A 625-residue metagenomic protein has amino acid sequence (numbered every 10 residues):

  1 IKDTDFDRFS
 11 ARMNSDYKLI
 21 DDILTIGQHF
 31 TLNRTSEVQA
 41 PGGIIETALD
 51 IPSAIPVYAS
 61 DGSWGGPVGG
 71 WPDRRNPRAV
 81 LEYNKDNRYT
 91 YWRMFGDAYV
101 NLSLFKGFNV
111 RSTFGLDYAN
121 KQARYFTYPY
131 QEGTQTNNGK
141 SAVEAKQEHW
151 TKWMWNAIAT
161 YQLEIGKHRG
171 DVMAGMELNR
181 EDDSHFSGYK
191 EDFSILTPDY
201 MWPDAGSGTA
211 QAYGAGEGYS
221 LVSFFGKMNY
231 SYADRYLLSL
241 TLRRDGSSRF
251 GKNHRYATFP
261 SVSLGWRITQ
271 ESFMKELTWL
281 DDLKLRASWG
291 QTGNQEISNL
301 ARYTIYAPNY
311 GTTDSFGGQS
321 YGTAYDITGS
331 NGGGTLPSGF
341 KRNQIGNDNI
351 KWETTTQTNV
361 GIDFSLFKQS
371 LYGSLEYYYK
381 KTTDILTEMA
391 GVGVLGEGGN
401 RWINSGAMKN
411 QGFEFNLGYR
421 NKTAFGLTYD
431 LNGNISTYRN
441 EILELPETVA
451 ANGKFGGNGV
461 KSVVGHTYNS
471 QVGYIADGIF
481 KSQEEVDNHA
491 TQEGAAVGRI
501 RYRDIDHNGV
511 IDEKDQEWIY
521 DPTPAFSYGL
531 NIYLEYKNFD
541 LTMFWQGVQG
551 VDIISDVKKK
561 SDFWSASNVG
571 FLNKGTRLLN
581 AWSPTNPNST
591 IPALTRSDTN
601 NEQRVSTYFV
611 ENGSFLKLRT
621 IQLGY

Functional and structural regions predicted by a protein language model:
I1, L238-S247, W289: Transmembrane beta-strand segments that form the barrel wall of outer-membrane beta-barrel proteins
K2, S10, N14-R93, T113-V222 (+5 more regions): Surface-exposed loop/interface segments of Gram-negative outer-membrane beta-barrel transport/assembly proteins
M13-Y17, G96-L102, A157-Y161, A174 (+9 more regions): Residues on the lipid-exposed face of transmembrane beta-strands in outer-membrane beta-barrel proteins
F108-V110, F114, N434-S436, L530 (+1 more regions): P-loop NTPase catalytic cores that bind/hydrolyze ATP
F224-L242: Short, contiguous hydrophobic alpha-helices characteristic of membrane insertion segments
K252-A257: Short glycine/threonine-rich loop-to-helix capping motif typified by GTGT followed within a few residues by an Asp-Pro
D521-D556: Glycine-rich, aromatic-lined ligand/substrate-binding cores of catalytic and carbohydrate-binding domains
L618: Active-site and NAD+-binding cores of ADP-ribose-processing enzymes
